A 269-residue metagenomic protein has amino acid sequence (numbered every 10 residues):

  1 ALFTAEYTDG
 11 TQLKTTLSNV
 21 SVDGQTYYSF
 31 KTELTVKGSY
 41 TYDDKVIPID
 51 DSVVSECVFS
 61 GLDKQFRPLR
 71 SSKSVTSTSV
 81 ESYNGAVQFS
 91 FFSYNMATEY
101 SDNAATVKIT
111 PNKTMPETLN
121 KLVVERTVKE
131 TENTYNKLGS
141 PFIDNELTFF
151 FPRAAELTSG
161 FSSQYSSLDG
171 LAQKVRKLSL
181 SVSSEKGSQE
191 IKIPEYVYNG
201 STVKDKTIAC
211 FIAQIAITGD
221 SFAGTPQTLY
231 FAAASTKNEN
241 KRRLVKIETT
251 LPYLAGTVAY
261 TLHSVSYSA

Functional and structural regions predicted by a protein language model:
A1-T98, E156-A269: Acidic, serine/threonine-rich low-complexity disordered tracts
T78-A172, S179: Acidic, serine/threonine- and glycine-rich low-complexity intrinsically disordered segments that serve as flexible
